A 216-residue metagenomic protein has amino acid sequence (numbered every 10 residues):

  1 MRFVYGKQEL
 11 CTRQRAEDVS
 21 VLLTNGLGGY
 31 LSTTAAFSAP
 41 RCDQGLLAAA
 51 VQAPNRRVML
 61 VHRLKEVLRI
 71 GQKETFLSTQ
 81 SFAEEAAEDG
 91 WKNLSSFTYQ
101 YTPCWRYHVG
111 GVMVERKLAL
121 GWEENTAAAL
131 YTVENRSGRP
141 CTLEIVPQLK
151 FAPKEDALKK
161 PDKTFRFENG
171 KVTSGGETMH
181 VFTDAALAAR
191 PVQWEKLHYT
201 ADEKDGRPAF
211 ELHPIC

Functional and structural regions predicted by a protein language model:
M1-C216: Terminal accessory carbohydrate-recognition/targeting modules of carbohydrate-active enzymes
